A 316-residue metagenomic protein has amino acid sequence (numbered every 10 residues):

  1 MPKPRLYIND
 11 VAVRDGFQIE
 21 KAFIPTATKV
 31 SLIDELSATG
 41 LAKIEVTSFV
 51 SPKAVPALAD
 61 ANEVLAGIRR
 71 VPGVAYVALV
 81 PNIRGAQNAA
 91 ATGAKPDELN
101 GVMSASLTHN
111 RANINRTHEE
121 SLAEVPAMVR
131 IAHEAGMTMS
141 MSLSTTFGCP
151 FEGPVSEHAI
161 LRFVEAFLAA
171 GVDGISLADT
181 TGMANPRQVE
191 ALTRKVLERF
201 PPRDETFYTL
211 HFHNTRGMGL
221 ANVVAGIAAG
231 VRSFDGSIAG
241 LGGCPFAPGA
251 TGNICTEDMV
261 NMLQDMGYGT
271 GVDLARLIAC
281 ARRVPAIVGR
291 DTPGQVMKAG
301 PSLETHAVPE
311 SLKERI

Functional and structural regions predicted by a protein language model:
M1-I316: Catalytic cores and adjacent flexible loops of soluble metabolic enzymes that perform enolate/carbanion chemistry on
